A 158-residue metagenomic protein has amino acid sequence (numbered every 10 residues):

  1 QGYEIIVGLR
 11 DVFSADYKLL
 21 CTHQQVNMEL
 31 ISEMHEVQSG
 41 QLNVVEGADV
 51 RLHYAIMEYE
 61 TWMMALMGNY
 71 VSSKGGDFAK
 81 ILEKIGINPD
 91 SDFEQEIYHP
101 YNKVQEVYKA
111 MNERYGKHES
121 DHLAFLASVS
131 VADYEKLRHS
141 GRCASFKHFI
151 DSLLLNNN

Functional and structural regions predicted by a protein language model:
G2-N158: C-terminal accessory helical subdomains adjacent to catalytic cores in phosphodiester- and nucleotide-handling enzymes
